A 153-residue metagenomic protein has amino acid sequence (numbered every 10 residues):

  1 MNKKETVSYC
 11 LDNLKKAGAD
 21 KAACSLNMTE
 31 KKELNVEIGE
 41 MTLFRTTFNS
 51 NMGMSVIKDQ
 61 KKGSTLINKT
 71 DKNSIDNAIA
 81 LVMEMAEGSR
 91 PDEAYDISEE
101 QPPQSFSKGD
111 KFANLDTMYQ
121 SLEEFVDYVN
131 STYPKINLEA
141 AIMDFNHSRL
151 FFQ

Functional and structural regions predicted by a protein language model:
M1-N2: Basic/polar N-terminal segments that are highly enriched at the extreme N-terminus, encompassing both cleavable
E5-N13, K21-K31, D76-Q153: Acidic low-complexity segments
K32-E87: N-terminal alpha-helical targeting/anchoring segments
